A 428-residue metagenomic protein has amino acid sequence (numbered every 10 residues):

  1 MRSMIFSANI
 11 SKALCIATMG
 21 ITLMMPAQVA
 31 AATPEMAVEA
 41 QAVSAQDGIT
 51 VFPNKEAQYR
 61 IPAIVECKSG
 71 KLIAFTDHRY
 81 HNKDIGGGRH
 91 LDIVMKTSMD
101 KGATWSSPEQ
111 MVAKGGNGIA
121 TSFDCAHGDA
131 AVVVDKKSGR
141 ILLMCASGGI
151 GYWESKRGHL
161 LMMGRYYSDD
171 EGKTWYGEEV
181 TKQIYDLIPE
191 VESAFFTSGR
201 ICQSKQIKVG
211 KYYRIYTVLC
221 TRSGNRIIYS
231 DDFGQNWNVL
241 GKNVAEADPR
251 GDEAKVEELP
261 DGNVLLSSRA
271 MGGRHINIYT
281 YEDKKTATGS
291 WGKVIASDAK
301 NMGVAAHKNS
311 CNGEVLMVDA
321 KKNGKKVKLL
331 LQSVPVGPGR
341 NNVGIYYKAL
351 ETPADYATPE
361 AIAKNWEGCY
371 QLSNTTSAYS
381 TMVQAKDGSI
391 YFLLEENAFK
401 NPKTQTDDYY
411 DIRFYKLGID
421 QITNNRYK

Functional and structural regions predicted by a protein language model:
R2-C15: Bacterial N-terminal signal peptides that target proteins for export
F6, G20-T22, H90: A general, composition-driven signal for non-globular sequence regions
L14-M25: Bacterial N-terminal signal peptides
A27-A32: Boundary at the C-terminal end of the N-terminal hydrophobic targeting segment
T33-K428: Asp-box/BNR beta-propeller blade signature and adjacent active/binding-site loops in extracellular glycan-interacting
